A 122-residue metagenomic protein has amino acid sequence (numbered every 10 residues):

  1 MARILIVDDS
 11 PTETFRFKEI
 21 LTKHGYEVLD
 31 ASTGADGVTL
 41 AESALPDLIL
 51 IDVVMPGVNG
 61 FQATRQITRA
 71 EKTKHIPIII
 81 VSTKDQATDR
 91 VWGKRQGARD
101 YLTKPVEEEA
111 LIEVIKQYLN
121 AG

Functional and structural regions predicted by a protein language model:
F15-K23: Charged docking surfaces used in two-component/phosphorelay signaling
G25-S32, L40: Short hydrophobic/Thr-rich beta-strand motif most characteristic of the beta2 strand and flanking loop of CheY-like
A44-L50: Active-site beta3 strand of CheY-like receiver
M55: Receiver (REC) domain active-site loop signature in two-component systems and cognate sites in sensor histidine kinases
R99: Short, glycine/charged-rich "phosphate-handling" switch motifs in NTP-dependent and phosphotransfer domains
V106-I115: C-terminal output helix
